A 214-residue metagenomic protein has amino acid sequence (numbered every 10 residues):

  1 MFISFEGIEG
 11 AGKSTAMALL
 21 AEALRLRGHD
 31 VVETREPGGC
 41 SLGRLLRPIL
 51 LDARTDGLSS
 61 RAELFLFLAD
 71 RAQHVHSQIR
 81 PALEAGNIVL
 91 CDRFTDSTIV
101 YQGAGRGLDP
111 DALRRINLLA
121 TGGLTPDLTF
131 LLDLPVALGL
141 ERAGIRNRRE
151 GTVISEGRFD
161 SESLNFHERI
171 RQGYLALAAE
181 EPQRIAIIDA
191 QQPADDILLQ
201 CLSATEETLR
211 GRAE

Functional and structural regions predicted by a protein language model:
F2: Walker A (P-loop) ATP-phosphate-binding motif of ABC ATPase nucleotide-binding domains
F5: Hydrophobic anchor at the beta1->P-loop junction of P-loop NTPases
I8: P-loop (Walker A) phosphate-binding loop of NTP-binding proteins
K13: Conserved lysine of the Walker
A16: Hydrophobic positions on the alpha1 helix immediately C-terminal to the Walker A/P-loop
L19-A21, A137-E214: NTP-dependent small-molecule kinase module
H29-L124, Q200: ATP-dependent small-molecule kinase phosphotransfer cores that center on conserved nucleotide phosphate-binding segments
C91-R93, G122-I145: Conserved phosphate-donor/acceptor-positioning beta-strand/loop module used by diverse small-molecule
